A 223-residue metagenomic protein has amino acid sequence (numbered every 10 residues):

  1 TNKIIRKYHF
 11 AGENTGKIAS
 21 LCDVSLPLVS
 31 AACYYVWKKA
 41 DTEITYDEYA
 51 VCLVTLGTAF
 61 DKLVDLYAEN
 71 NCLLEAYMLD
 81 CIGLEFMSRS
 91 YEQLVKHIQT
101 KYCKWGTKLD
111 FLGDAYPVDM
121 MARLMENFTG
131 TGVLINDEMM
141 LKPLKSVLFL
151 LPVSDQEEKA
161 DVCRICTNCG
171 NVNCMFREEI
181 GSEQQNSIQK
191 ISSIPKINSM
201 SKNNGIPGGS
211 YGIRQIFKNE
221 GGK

Functional and structural regions predicted by a protein language model:
T1-N71, E75, Q185-I188, Y211 (+1 more regions): Active-site helix-to-loop segments that bind/position phosphate- or nucleotide-bearing substrates and donors across
H9-G12, E69, L73, Y77-E85 (+2 more regions): Generic amphipathic alpha-helical segments used as scaffolds and interaction surfaces in large, multi-domain proteins
S20, T58, I82-E85, R89 (+1 more regions): Conserved active-site and cofactor/substrate-binding residues in soluble primary-metabolism enzymes
L73-T131: Internal, well-folded beta-alpha domain core
W105-G181, I188-K190, Y211-K223: Short terminal or interdomain "cap/linker" segment that borders an active site or interface and mediates
